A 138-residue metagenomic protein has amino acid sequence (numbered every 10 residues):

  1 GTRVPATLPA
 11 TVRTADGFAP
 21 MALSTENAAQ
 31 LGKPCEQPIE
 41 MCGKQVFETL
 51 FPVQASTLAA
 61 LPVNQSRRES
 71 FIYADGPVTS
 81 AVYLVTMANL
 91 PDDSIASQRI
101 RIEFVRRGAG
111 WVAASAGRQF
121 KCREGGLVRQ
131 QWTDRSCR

Functional and structural regions predicted by a protein language model:
T2-T57: N-terminal trafficking/processing presequences and adjacent post-cleavage segments of proteins routed to secretion
V12, N27, P62-Q65, G108: Generic low-complexity, intrinsically disordered sequence content enriched in small uncharged/hydrophobic residues
D16-G17, P77, A109: Intrinsic-disorder/low-complexity loop/linker signature
G17, E40, G117-R138: Low-complexity, intrinsically disordered terminal/linker segments enriched in charged and Gly/Pro repeats
E36-I100: Mature extracytoplasmic domains of secretory-pathway proteins
V82-L127: Extracytosolic low-complexity repeat regions of secreted or lipid-anchored proteins
